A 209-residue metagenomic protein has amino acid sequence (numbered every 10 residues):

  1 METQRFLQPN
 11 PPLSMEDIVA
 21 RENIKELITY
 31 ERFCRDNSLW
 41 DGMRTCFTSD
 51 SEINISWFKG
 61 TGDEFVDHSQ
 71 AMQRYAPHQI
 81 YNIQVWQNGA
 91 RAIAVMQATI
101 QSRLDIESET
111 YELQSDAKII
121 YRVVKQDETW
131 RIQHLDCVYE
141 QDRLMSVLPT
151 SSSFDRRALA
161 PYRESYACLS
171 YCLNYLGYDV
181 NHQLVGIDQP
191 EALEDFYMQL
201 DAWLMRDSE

Functional and structural regions predicted by a protein language model:
E2-I28, T129-E209: Terminal "cap-and-tail" regions of soluble proteins that handle hydrophobic small molecules
S14, I18, S56, T110: Charge-dense, low-complexity intrinsically disordered segments
E22, A76, E112-Q114: Transmembrane beta-barrel outer-membrane domains
E26-T45: Short acidic-aromatic low-complexity motifs
I28, I80-N82, D116-I120: Extracellular structured ligand-interaction cores
S38-L39, Q126-E128: Alpha-helical hinge/cap motifs
W40-S102: A solvent-exposed, acidic/Ser-Thr-rich amphipathic alpha-helical stretch
R91-D127, Q141-E164: Exposed beta-sheet edge and beta->alpha loop/turn motif
